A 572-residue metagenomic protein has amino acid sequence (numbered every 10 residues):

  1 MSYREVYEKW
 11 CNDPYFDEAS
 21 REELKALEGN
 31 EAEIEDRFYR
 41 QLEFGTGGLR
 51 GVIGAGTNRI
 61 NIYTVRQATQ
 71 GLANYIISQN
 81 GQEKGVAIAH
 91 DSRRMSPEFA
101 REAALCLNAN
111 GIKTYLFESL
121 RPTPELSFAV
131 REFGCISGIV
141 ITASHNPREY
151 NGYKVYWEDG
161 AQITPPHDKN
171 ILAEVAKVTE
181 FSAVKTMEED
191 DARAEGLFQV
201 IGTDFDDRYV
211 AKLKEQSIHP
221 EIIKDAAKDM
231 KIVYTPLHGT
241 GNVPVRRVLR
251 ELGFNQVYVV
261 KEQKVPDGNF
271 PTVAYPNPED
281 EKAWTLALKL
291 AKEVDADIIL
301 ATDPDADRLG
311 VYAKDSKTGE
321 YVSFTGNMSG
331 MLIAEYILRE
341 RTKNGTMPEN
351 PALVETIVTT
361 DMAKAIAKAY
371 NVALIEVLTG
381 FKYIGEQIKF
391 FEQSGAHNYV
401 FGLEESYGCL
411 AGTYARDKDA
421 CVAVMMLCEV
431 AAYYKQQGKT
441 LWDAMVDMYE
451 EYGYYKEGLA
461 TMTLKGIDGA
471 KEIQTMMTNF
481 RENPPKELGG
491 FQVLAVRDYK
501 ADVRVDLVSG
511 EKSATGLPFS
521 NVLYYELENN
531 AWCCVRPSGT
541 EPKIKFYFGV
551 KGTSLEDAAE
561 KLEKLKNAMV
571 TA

Functional and structural regions predicted by a protein language model:
E5-A103, A192-D229, T240: An N-terminal, well-structured beta->alpha segment
C11, E33-F38, L42, N151-T285 (+1 more regions): Gly/Ser/Thr-enriched, mixed-charge loops and adjacent short helices that form phosphate/oxyanion-binding elements
F38-N58, A143-N146, I232, P236-V248 (+4 more regions): Conserved phosphate/anionic-ligand binding catalytic regions in large, soluble enzymes, centered on
G85-D91, K231-Y234, L410, G549: Short glycine-rich or small-residue beta-strand-to-loop segments that form or flank ligand, phosphate, metal/Fe-S
A87-Y150, G253-V311: N-terminal small/polar loop signature for handling phosphorylated ligands or for N-terminal nucleophile
F99-L107, Y150-W157, D307-N327, A363: Short Gly/Thr/Asp-enriched flexible loops that form oxyanion-binding sites at enzyme active sites
Y156-T186, N327-N350, E355-K364, A420 (+1 more regions): Glycine-rich phosphate-binding loop plus the immediately following alpha-helix
K292, A296-I298, E320-V322, E340-R536 (+3 more regions): Phosphate-binding and adjacent anionic-ligand microenvironments
